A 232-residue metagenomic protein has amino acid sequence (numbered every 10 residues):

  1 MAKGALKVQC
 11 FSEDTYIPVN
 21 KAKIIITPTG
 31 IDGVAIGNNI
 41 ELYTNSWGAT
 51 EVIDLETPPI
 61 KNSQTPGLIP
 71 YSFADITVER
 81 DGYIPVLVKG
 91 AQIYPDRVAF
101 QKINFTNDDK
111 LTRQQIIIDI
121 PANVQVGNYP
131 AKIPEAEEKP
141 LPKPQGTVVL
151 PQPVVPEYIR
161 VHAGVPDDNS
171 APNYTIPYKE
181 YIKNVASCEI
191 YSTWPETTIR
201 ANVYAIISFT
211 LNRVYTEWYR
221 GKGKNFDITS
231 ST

Functional and structural regions predicted by a protein language model:
M1, G33, A49, L68 (+1 more regions): Compositionally biased, intrinsically disordered low-complexity segments enriched in polar/Pro/Gly and often Gln
M1, K21, Y43, L55 (+1 more regions): Conserved, single-site charged/polar hotspot
A2-N20, T29-D32: Structural motif
A22-T29, I76: Hydrophobic beta-strand segments
T27-V34, D81-Y83: Change "in extracellular beta-sheet-rich domains … of secreted and cell-surface proteins" to "in beta-sheet-rich domains
D32-K61: Short, acidic Ser/Thr/Gly-rich low-complexity loop/linker segments typical of extracellular and cell-surface proteins
P59-G82: A short, solvent-exposed beta-strand micro-motif common in secreted/extracellular proteins
